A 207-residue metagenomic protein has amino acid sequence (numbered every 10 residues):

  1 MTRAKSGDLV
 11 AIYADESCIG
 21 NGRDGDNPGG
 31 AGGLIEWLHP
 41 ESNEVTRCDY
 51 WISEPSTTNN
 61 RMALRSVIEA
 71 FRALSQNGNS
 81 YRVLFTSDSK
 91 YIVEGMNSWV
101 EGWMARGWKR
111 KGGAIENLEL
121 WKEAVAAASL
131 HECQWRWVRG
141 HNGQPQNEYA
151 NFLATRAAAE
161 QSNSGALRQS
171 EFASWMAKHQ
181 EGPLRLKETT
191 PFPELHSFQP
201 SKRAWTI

Functional and structural regions predicted by a protein language model:
M1-R61, R72-A73, K187-I207: RNase H-like nuclease fold core
E16-D24, P28, I68-Y149: RNase H catalytic domain
G30-G33, W103-R106, A154-A157: Short, low-complexity, polar/charged sequence segments that are solvent-exposed and flexible
W37-P40, N60-R61, W108-G112, A159-S164: Glycine-rich loops and low-complexity Gly/Arg-rich segments that provide flexible linkers or classic glycine-based
V45-E54, L118-A126, Q169-A177: Low-complexity, flexible helical/coil segments
A63, V67: Short, conserved alpha-helix that lines the donor NDP-sugar binding/gating region of sugar-transfer enzymes
P145-Q161: Short, electropositive alpha-helical surface patch
E160-I207: Acidic two-metal-ion nuclease catalytic site recognized across multiple nuclease folds, prominently DnaQ/RNase D-T
